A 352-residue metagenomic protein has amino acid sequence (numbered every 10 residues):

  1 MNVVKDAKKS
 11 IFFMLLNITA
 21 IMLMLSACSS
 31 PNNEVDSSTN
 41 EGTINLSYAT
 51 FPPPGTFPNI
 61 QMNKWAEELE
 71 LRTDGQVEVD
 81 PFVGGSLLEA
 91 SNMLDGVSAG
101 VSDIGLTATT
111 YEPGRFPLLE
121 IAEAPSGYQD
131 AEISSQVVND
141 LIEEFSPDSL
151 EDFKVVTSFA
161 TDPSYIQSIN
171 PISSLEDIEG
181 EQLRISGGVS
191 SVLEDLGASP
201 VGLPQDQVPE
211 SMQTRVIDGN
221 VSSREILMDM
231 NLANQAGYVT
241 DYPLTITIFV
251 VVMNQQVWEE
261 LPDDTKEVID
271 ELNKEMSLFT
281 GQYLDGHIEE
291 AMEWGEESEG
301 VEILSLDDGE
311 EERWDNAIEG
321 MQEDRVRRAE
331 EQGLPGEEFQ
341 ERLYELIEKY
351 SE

Functional and structural regions predicted by a protein language model:
M1-N45, S351-E352: Short, low-complexity disordered leader/linker segments with a strong preference for bacterial N-terminal type II
S29-Q129, D148-E151, V155-E352: N-terminal secretory/targeting leader peptides
Q129-F145: A gly/proline- and charged-residue-enriched helix-loop-helix capping module
